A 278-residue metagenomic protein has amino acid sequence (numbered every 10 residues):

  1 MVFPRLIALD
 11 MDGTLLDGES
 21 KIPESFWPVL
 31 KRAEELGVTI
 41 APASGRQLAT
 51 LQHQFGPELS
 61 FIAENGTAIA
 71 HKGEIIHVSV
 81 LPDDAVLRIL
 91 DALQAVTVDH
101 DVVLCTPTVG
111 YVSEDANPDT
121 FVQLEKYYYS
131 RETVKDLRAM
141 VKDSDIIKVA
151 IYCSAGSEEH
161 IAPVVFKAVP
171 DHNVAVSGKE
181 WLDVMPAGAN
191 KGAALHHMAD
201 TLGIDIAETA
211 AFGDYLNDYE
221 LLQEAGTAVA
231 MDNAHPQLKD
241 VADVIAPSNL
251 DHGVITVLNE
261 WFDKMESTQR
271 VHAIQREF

Functional and structural regions predicted by a protein language model:
V2-L6, P23, D183-F278: Mg2+-dependent phosphoryl-transfer enzymes with acidic/Ser/Thr/Gly-rich catalytic loops
R5-I7, L59-S60: The start of beta-strands in P-loop NTPase/AAA+ ATPase cores
E19-D119: Active-site phosphate-binding/coordination module
E35-I40, P57-L59, K148, A207-E208 (+2 more regions): Short active-site oxyanion
G56-E58, N65, A168-P170, E224-A225 (+1 more regions): Short, structured coil segments at secondary-structure junctions
S60-G66, V122, N173-A175, A228-D232 (+1 more regions): Short hydrophobic/aromatic-enriched beta-strand-loop microsegments
A92, D99-L221, N233: Conserved acidic, metal-coordinating active-site core of Asp-based, Mg2+-dependent phosphoryl-transfer enzymes
